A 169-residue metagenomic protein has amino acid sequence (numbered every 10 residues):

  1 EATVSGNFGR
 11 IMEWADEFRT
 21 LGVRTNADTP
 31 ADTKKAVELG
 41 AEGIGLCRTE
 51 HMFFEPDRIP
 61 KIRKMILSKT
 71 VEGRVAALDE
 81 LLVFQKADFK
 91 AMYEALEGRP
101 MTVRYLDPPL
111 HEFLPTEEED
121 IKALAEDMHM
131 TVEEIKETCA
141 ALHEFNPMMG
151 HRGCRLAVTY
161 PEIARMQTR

Functional and structural regions predicted by a protein language model:
E1: Conformationally flexible catalytic loops at phosphate/diphosphate-handling active centers
V4-R169: Conserved alpha/beta-domain cores
